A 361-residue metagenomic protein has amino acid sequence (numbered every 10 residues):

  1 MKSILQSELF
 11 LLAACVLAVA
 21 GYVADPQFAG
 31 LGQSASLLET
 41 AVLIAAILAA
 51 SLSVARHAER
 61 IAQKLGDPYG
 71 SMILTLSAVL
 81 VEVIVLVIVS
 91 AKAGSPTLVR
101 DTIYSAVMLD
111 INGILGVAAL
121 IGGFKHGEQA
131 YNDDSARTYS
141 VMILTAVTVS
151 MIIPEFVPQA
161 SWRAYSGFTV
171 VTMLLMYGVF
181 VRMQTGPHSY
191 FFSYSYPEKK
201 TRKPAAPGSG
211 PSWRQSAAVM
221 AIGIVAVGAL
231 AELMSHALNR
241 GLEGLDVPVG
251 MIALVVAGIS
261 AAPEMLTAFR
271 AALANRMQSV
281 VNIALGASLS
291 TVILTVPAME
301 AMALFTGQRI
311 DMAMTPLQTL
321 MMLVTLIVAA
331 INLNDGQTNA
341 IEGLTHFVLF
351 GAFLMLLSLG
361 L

Functional and structural regions predicted by a protein language model:
M1-L361: Hydrophobic alpha-helical segments, chiefly the membrane-spanning helices and signal/signal-anchor peptides
